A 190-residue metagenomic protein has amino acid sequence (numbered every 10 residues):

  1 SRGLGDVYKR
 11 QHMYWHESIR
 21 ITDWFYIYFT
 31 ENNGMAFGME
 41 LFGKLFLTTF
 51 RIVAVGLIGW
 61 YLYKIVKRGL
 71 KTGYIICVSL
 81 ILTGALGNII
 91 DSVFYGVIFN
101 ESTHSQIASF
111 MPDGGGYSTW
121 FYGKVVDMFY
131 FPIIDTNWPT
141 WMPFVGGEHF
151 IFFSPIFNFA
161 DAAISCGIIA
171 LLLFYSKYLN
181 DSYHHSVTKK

Functional and structural regions predicted by a protein language model:
R2-K190: Alpha-helical transmembrane bundles and membrane-interface segments of multipass inner-membrane proteins
